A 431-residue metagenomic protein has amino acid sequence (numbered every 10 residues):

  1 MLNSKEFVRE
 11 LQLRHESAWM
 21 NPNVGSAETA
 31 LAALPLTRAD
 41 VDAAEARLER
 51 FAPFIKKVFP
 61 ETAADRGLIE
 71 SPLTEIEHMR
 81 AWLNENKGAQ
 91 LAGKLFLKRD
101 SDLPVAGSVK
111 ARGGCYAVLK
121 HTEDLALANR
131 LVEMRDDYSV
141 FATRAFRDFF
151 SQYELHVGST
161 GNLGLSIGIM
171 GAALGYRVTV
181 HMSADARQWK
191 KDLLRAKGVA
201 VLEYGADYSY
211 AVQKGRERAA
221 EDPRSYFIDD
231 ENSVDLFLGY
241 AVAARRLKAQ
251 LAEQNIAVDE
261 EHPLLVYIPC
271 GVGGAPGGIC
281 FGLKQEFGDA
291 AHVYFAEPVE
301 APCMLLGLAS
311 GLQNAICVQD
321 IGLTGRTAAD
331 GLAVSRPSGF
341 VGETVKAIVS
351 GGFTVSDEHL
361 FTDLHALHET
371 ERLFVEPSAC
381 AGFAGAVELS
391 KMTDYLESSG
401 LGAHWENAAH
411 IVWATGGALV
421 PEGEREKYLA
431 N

Functional and structural regions predicted by a protein language model:
M1-N431: PLP-dependent amino-acid enzyme catalytic core
